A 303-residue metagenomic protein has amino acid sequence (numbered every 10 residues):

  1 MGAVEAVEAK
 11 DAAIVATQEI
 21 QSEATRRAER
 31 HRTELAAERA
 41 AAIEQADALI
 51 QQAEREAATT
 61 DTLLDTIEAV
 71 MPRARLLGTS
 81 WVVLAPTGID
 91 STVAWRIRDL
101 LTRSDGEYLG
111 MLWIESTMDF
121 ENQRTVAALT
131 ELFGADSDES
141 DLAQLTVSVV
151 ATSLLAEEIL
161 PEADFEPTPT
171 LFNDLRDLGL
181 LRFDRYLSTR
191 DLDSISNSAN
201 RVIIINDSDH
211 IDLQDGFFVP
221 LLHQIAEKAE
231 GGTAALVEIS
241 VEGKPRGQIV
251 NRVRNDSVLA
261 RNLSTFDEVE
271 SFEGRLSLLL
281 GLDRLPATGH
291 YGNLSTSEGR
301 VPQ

Functional and structural regions predicted by a protein language model:
M1-I43: Transmembrane signal-anchor/signal-peptide helices with a preference for the extracytoplasmic
L35, R39-A46, I50-A53, A57-T60: Amphipathic alpha-helical coiled-coil segments
R55-T79: Coiled-coil termination/hinge junctions
T62-A69, L187-R190, F218: N-terminal post-signal-peptidase region of extra-cytosolic proteins
P72-G134: Domain-scale macromolecular recognition modules
V93, I97, P167, L171 (+1 more regions): Stable alpha-helical elements in mature extracytoplasmic
E115-D209, L213: A substrate-binding/cap region within the structured catalytic cores of diverse enzymes
N197-Q303: Extracytoplasmic/luminal low-complexity segments enriched in Pro/Gly and acidic/polar residues that act as flexible
